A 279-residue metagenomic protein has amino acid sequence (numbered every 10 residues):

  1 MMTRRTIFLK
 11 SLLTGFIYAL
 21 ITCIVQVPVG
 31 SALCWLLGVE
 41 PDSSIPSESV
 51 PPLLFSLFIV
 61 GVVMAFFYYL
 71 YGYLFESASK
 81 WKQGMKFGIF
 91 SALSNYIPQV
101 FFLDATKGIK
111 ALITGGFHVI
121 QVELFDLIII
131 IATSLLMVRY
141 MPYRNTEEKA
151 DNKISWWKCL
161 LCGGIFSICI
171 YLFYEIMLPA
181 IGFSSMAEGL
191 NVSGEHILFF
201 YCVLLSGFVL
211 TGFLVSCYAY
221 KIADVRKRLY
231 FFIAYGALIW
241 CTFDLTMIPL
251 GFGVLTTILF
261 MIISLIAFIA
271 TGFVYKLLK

Functional and structural regions predicted by a protein language model:
M1-K279: Juxtamembrane/disordered regions of integral membrane proteins
